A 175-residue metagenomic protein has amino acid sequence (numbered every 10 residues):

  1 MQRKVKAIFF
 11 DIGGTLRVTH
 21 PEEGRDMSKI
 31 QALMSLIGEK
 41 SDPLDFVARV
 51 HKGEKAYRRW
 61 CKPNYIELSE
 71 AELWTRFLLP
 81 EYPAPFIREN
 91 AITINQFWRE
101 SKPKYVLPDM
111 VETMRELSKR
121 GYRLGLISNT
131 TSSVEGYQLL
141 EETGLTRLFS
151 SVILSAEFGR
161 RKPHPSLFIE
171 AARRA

Functional and structural regions predicted by a protein language model:
Q2-P108, K119-R120, S133: N-terminal helical cap/lid subdomain that shapes the substrate entry/recognition surface in HAD-like hydrolases
Q31, T75, M114, Y137 (+1 more regions): Short glycine-/small-residue-rich flexible loop motifs, especially phosphate/cofactor-binding loops
E72, E112, S166: Active-site phosphate/pyrophosphate-handling residues
V111-G121, A172-R173: Surface-exposed amphipathic alpha-helices with a cationic face
I127-A175: Substrate-recognition "cap/lid" segment bordering the active-site pocket of phosphatases
